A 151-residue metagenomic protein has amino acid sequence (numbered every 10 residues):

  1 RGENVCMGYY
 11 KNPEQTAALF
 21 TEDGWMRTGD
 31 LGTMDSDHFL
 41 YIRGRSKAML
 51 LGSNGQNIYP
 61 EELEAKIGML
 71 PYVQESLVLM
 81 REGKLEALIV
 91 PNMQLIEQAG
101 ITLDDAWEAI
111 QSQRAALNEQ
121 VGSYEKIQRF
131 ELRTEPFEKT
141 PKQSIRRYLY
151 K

Functional and structural regions predicted by a protein language model:
G2, M7-G8, L31-S123: AMP-binding/adenylate-forming catalytic core of the ANL superfamily
G8-Y9, L19, T140: Residues that scaffold the ATP/ADP-binding catalytic core of kinase and kinase-like folds
D23, S36-D37, N54, T140-K142: Residue-level recognition of short loop/turn positions
G83, A115-K151: Conserved C-terminal "lid"/linker of ANL adenylate-forming enzymes
